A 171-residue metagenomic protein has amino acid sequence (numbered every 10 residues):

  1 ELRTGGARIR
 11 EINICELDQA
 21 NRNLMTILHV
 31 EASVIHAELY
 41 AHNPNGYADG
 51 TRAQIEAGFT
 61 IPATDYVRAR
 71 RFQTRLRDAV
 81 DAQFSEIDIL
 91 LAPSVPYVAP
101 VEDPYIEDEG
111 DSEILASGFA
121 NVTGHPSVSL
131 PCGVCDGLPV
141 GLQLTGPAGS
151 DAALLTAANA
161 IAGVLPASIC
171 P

Functional and structural regions predicted by a protein language model:
E1, G5, I61, V67 (+3 more regions): Structural helix-boundary/capping segments
E1-L24, F59-T60, G133: Gly/Ser-rich, acidic/histidine-flanked active-site/gating loops
R8, T26-R77, D81, S129-P139: Short helix-loop capping/hinge segments that flank enzyme active sites or metal/cofactor-binding pockets
R22-L24, R68, Y97-G118: Short, surface-exposed loop/helix-turn segments at secondary-structure junctions that function as lids/hinges flanking
S94: Glycine-rich, N-terminal phosphate-binding loop of Rossmann-like dinucleotide-binding domains
